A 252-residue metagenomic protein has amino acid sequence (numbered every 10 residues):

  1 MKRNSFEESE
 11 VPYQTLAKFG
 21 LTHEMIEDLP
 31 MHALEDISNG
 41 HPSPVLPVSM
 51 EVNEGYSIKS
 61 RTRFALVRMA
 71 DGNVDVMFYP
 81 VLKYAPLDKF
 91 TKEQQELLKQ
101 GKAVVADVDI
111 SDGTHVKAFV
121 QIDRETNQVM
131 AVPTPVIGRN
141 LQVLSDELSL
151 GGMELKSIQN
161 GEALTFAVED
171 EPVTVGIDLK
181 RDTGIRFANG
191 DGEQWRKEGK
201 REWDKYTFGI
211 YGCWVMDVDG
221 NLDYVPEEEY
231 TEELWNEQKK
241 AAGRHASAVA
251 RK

Functional and structural regions predicted by a protein language model:
M1-F19, T62-L66: N-terminal trafficking/processing presequences and adjacent post-cleavage segments of proteins routed to secretion
T15, F19-H23, F119-K252: A eukaryote-biased signal for long
G20-E51, V81-G113, D146-Q159: Short, flexible domain-boundary/linker segments around small modular repeats
P47, I58, R63-A65, A70-K92 (+3 more regions): Beta-strand-dominated lipid-handling architectures at cellular/organellar boundaries
P47-S49, R63-A65, V105-D107, F119-Q121 (+2 more regions): Ser/Thr- (and often Asn-) enriched beta-sheet segments in non-cytosolic proteins
M50-G55, A65-D71, D109-D112, I122-E125 (+1 more regions): Short, flexible beta-strand-to-coil junctions
